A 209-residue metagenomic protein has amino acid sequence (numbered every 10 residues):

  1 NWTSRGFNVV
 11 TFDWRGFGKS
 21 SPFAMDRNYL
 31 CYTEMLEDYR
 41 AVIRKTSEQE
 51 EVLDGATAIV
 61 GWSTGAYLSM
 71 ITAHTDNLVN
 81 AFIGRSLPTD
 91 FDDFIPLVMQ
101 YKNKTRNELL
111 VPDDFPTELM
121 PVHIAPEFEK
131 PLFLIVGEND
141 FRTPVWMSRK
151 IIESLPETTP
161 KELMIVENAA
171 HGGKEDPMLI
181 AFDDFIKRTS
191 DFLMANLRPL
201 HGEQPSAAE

Functional and structural regions predicted by a protein language model:
W2-P22: Conserved alpha/beta-hydrolase
Y29-E50: Alpha/beta-hydrolase active-site loop
E51-S63: Alpha/beta-hydrolase fold nucleophile elbow
I71-D114: Hydrolase active-site cap/lid region
F128, L134-V136: Short beta-strand/loop motif that positions the catalytic acidic residue of the alpha/beta-hydrolase fold
K130, P144-E153: Short alpha-helix in the alpha/beta-hydrolase fold that links the catalytic acid
N139-T143: Acidic catalytic loop of the alpha/beta-hydrolase fold
T159-E209: C-terminal catalytic histidine-bearing segment of alpha/beta-hydrolase fold enzymes
